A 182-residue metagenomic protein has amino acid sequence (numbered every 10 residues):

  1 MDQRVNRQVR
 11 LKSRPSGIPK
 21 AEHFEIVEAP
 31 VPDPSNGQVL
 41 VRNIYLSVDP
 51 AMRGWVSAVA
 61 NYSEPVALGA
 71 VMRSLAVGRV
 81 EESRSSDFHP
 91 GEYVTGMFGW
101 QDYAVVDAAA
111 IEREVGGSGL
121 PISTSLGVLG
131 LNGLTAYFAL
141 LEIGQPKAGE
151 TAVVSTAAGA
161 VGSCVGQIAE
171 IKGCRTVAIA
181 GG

Functional and structural regions predicted by a protein language model:
D2-V9: Short structural boundary motif marking the start of a folded domain
P15-A21, P50: Short N-terminal binding/cap micro-motifs at the start of the first secondary-structure element
P19-P30, V59: Short glycine/threonine/proline-enriched tight-turn/helix- or strand-capping micro-motif at secondary-structure
P30-V48, V56-W100: Glycine-rich beta-strand-centered segment in the early N-terminal region that forms part of a ligand/cofactor-binding
M72-R79, P90-T156: NAD(P)H dinucleotide-binding glycine-rich loop of Rossmann-like/cofactor-binding domains, especially the beta1-alpha1
A136, G166, E170: Gly/Ala-rich phosphate-binding loop of Rossmann-like dinucleotide-binding domains, activating on the conserved
G162-S163: N-terminal Rossmann-fold NAD(P) dinucleotide-binding loop
E170-G182: Adenosine-nucleotide cofactor-binding segment
